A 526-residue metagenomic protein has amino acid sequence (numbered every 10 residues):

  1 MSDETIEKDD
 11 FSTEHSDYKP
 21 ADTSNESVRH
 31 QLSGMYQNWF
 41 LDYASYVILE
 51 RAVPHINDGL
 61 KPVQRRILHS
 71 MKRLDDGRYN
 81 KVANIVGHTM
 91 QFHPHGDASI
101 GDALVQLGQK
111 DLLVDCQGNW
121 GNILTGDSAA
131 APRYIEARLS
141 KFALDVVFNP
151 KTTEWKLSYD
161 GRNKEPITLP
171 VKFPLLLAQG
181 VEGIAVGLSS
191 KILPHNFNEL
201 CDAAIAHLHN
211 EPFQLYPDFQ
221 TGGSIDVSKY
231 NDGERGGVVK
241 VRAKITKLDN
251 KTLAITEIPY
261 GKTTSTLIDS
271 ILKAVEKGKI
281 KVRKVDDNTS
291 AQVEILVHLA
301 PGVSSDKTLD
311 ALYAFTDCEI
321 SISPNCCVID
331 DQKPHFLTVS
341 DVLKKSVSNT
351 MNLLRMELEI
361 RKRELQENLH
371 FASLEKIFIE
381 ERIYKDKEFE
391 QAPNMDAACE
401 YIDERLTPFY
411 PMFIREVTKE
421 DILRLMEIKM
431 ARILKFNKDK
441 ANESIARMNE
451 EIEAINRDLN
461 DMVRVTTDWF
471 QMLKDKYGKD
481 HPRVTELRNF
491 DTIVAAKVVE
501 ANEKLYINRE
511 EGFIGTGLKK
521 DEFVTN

Functional and structural regions predicted by a protein language model:
M1-G236, L296: Catalytic phosphate-handling regions of large nucleic-acid enzymes and associated NTPases
S2-S16, T23-S27, L32, V181-I184 (+1 more regions): C-terminal interaction appendages of subunits in large macromolecular complexes
